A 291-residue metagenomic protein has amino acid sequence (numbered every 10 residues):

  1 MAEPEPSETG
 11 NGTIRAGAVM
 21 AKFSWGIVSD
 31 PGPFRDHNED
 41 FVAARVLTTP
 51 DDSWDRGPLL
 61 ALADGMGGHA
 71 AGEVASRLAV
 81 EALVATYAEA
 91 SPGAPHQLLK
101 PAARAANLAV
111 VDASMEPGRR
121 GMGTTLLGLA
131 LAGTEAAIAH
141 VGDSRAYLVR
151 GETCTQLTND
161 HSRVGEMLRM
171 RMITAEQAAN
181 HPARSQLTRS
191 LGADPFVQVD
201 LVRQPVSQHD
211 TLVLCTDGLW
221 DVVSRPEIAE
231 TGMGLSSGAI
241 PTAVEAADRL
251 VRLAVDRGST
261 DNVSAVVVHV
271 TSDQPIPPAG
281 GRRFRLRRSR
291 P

Functional and structural regions predicted by a protein language model:
M1-P291: PP2C/PPM-type serine/threonine phosphatase catalytic domain
